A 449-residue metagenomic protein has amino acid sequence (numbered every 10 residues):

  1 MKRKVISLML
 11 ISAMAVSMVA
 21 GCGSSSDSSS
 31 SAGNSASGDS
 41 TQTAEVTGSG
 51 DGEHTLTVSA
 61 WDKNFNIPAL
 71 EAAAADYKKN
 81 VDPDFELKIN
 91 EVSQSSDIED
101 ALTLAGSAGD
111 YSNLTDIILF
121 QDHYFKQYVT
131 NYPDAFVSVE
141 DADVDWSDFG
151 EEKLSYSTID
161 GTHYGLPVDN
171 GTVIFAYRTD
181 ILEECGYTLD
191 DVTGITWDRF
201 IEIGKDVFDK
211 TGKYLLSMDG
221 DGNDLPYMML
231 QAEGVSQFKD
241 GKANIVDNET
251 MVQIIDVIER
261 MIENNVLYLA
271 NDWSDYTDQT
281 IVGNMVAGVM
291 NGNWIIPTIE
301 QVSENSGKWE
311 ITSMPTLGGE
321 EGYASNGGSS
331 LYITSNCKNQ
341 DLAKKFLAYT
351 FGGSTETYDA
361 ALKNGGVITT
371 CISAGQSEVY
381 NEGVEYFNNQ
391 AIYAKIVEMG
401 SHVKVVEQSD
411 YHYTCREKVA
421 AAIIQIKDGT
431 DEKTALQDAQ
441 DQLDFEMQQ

Functional and structural regions predicted by a protein language model:
S7-L8, C22-F125, D143, L189 (+7 more regions): Conserved N-terminal structural module of periplasmic/extracytoplasmic solute-binding proteins
S17-G21: C-terminal motif of bacterial Sec signal peptides marking the signal peptidase cleavage site
A44, G48, I118-I174, R199-I203 (+3 more regions): Hinge/lid segment of periplasmic solute-binding proteins
P83-E86, C185, N264, Q301-T369 (+1 more regions): Extracytoplasmic/periplasmic substrate-recognition and gating elements
E91-L104, I195-R199, L269-V282: Short helix-initiation/N-cap motifs at beta->coil->alpha
T162-V168, V173, D198-N244, T250 (+1 more regions): Extracytoplasmic/periplasmic solute-binding protein
E202-D206, K242-N271, E300, M314: Glycine-centered hinge/linker elements that transmit conformational signals in sensory and ligand-binding systems
T312, A361-A421, Q425: Long, aromatic- and glycine/proline-rich binding clefts that accommodate carbohydrate-like moieties
